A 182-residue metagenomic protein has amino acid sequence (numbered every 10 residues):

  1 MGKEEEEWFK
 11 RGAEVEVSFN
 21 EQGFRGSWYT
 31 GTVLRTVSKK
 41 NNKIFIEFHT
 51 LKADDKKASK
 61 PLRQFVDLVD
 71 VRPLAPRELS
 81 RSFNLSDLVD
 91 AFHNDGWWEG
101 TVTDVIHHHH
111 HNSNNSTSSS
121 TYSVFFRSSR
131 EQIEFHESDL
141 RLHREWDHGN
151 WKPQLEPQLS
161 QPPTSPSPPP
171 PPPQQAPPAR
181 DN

Functional and structural regions predicted by a protein language model:
M1-N182: Eukaryotic chromatin- and chromosome-associated nuclear factors, especially histone mark writers/erasers/readers
